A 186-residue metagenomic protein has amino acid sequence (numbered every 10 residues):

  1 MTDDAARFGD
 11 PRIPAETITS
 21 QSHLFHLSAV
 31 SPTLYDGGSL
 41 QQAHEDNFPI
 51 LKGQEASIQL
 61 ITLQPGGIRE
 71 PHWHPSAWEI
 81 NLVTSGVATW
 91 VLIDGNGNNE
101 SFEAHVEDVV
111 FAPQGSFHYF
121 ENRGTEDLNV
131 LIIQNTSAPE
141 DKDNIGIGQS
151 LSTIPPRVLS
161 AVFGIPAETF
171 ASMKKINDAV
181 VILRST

Functional and structural regions predicted by a protein language model:
M1-L60, Q64, E70, S160-T186: A short, N-terminal "cap"/entry segment at the start of jelly-roll beta-barrel domains of the cupin/DSBH fold
I50, E70-H74, S101-F102, E121-N122: Short histidine-centered beta-strand/loop micro-motifs that create catalytic or ligand/metal-coordination sites
L60-T62, T84, F120-E121: Beta-strand cores of secreted/periplasmic/IMS beta-sandwich domains, seen most often in copper-related folds
L63, I80, D94-G115: Short acidic-glycine-tyrosine-enriched beta hairpin
P65, H74-G95: Glycine- and acidic-residue-biased ligand/ion/polar-headgroup-sensing regions
P71-W73, L92-I93, E100-S101, N129 (+1 more regions): Intrinsically disordered, low-complexity regions enriched in proline, serine, glycine and charged residues
W78, T89, H105-V106, Q114-E140 (+1 more regions): Ligand-binding loop in jelly-roll beta-barrel domains
E126-K174: A contiguous, mid-protein "functional segment" used to position or interact with cofactors/ions or partner subunits
